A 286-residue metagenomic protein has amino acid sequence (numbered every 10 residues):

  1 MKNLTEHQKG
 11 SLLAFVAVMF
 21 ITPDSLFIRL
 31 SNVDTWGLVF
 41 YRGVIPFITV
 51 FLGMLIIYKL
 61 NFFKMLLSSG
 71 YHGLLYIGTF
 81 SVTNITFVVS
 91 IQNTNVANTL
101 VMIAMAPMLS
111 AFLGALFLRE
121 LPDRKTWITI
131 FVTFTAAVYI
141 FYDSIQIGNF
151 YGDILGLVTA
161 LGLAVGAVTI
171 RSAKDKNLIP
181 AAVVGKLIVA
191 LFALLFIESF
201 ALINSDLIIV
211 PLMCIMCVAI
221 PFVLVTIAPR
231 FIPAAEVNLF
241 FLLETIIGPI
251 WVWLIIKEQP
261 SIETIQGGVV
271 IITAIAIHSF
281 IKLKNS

Functional and structural regions predicted by a protein language model:
M1-F40, G78, T86, F131 (+1 more regions): Glycine-/small-residue-enriched transmembrane alpha-helix faces in small-molecule transporters and effluxers
N3-L4, G43, M54, Y142 (+1 more regions): C-terminal-most transmembrane helix of multi-pass membrane proteins
E6-G10, N32-F40, M65-G70, A137 (+3 more regions): Juxtamembrane helix-entry segments on the extracytoplasmic side of multipass membrane proteins
V33-V82, L109-S110, G162-G166, A182-E198 (+1 more regions): Transmembrane alpha-helices of multi-pass small-molecule transport proteins
V50, M54, P122-Y142, A160-L163 (+2 more regions): Hydrophobic transmembrane alpha-helices of multi-pass small-molecule transport proteins
F51, I57-A97, I103, Y139 (+1 more regions): Specific transmembrane alpha-helical segments of multi-pass solute transporters/efflux pumps, especially DMT/EamA
T99-M105, I170-I188, V218-L254: Helix-helix packing/entry segments at the starts of transmembrane helices
A106-I128, I246-I265: C-terminal transmembrane-helix exit sites in multi-pass transporters
